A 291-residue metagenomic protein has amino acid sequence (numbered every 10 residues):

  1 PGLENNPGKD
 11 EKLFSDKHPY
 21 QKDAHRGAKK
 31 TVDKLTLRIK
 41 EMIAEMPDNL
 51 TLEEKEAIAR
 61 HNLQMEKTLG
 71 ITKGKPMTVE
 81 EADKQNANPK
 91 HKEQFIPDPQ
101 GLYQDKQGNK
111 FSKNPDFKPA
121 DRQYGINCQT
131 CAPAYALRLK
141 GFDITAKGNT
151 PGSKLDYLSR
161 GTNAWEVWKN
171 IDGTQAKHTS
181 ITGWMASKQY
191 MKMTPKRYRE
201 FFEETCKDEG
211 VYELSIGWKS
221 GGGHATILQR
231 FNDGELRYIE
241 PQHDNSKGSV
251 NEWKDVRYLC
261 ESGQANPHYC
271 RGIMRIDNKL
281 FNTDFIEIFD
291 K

Functional and structural regions predicted by a protein language model:
G2-K55, R60: Metalloprotease/metallohydrolase-associated module, dominated by Zn2+-dependent proteases
Y20, A28, Y124, Q129-A132 (+3 more regions): Stable alpha-helical elements in mature extracytoplasmic
I39, T51-N62, K154, A164 (+1 more regions): Short amphipathic alpha-helical segments that mediate assembly, nucleic-acid/protein binding, or membrane association
M42-L52, T68-I71, T174, D208: Surface-exposed polar/charged interaction patches
I58, T68-P89, H268-N278, D284-F289: Acidic, amphipathic alpha-helical interaction segments
Q64-I171: Active-site nucleophile-adjacent alpha helix/oxyanion-hole segment immediately C-terminal to the catalytic cysteine
R138-G223, I227-P241, K247-K254: Conserved active-site-adjacent core of cysteine acyl-enzyme catalytic domains
G223-A225, Q229-K291: Active-site signature of cysteine proteases
